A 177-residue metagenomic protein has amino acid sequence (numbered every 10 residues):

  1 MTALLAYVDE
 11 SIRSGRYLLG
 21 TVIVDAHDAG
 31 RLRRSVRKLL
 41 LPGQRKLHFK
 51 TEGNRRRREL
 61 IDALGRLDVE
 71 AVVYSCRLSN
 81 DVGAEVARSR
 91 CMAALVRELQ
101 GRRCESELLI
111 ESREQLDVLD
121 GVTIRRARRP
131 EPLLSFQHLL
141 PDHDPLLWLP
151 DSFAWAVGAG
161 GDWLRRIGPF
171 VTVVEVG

Functional and structural regions predicted by a protein language model:
M1-G177: Phosphate-ester processing/binding pockets and catalytic centers
